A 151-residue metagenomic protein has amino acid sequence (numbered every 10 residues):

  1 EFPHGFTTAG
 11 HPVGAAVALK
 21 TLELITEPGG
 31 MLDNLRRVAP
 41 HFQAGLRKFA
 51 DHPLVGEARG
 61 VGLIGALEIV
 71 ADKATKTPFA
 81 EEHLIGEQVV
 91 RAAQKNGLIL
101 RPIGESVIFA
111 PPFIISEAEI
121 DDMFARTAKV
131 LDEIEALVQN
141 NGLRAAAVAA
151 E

Functional and structural regions predicted by a protein language model:
E1-E151: Conserved N-terminal phosphate-binding loop of PLP-dependent enzymes in the Aspartate aminotransferase
